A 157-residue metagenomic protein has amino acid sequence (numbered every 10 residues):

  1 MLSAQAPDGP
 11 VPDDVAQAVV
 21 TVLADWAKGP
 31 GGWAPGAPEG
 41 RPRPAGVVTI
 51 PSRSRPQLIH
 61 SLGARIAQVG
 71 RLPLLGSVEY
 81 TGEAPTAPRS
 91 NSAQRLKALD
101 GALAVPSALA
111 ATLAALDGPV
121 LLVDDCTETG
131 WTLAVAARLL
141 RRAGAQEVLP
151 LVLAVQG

Functional and structural regions predicted by a protein language model:
M1-G46, P56, H60, A64 (+3 more regions): Active-site-facing substrate-recognition patch
I50-R53: Structural motif
R71-L72, L96, G130, A137: Generic N-terminal initiation segments characterized by hydrophobic and/or small/turn-forming residues
P73-G76, L151: General small-molecule cofactor/ligand-binding pocket signal
A84, P88, L133-R138: Sparse, context-dependent recognition of short Cys/His-centered cofactor- or disulfide-binding micro-motifs
G118, A134-G157: PRPP-dependent phosphoribosyltransferase catalytic core
L122-A136: A phosphate-binding catalytic loop at a beta-strand-loop-alpha-helix junction that coordinates phosphoryl groups
